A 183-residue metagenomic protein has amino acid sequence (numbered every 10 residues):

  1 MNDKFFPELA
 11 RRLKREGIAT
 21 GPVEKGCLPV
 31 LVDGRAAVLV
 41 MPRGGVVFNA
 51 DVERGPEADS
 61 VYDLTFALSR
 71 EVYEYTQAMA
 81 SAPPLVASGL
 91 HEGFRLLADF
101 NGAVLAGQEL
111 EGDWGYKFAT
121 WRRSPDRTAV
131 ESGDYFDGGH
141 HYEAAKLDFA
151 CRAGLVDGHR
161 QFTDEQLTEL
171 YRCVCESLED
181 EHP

Functional and structural regions predicted by a protein language model:
M1-I18: Short Lys/Arg-enriched alpha/beta "domain-start" segment
K14-K25, P84-L85, E92-L96: Short secondary-structure junctions
V32-D63, E71: Long, continuous compositionally biased terminal/linker segments
L68-M79, H141-D157: Short, structured interface segments
Y75-K117: Short N-terminal "domain-start" leader segments that mark the transition from disordered tails or signal peptides into
Q108-Y135, L170-R172, E176: Short aromatic-glycine-(Arg/Gly/Cys) micro-motifs in beta-strand/loop hairpins
A129-E143, D157-H159: A short, exposed loop/beta-hairpin motif centered on an aromatic-Gly-Thr core
G158-P183: Charged/polar low-complexity intrinsically disordered segments, enriched in acidic residues
